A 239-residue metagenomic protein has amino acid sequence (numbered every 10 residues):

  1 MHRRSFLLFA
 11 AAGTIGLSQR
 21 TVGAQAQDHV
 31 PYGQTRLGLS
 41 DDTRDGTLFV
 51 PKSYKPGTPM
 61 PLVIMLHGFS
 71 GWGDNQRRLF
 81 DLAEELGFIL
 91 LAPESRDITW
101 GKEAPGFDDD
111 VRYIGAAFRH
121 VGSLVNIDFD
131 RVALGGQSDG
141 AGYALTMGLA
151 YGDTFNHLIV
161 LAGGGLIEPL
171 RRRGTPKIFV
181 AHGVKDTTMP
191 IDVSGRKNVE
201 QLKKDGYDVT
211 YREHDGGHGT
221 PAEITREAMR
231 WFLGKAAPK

Functional and structural regions predicted by a protein language model:
H2, L7-F9, G13-P61, G106-D109 (+8 more regions): A domain-start/cap signature at the N-terminus of enzymes
P31-S53, G57-F129: Serine-hydrolase catalytic machinery in alpha/beta-hydrolase-like enzymes
P61, P176-K177: Alpha/beta-hydrolase fold active-site loops
D74-L79, A162-L170, R196-K197: Alpha-helical scaffolding within the catalytic cores of extracellular/periplasmic polymer-degrading hydrolases
D130-T175: Primarily recognizes the serine-hydrolase "nucleophile elbow" in alpha/beta-hydrolase and SGNH/GDSL folds
V180-H182: Short beta-strand/loop motif that positions the catalytic acidic residue of the alpha/beta-hydrolase fold
K185-P190: Acidic catalytic loop of the alpha/beta-hydrolase fold
H214-T220: Histidine-bearing beta->alpha loop at or near hydrolase active sites
